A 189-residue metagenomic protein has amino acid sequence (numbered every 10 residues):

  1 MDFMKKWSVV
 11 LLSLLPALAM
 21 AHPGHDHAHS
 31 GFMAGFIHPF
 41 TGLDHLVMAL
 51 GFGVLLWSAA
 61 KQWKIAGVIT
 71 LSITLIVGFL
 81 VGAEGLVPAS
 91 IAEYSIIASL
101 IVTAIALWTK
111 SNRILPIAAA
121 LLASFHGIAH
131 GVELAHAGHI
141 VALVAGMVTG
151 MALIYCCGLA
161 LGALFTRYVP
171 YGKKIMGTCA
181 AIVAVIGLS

Functional and structural regions predicted by a protein language model:
D2-S189: Membrane metalloprotein/metal-transporter helix-bundle signature
